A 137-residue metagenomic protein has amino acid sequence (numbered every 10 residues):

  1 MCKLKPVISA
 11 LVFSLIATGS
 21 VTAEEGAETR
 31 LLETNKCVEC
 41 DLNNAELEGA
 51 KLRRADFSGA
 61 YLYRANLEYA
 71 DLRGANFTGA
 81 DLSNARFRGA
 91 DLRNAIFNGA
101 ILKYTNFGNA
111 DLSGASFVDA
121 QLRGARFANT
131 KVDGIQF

Functional and structural regions predicted by a protein language model:
M1-I8: Bacterial N-terminal signal peptides that target proteins for export
A17-S20: N-terminal signal peptide c-region/cleavage motif recognized by signal peptidases
A23-F137: Tandem repeat scaffolds
